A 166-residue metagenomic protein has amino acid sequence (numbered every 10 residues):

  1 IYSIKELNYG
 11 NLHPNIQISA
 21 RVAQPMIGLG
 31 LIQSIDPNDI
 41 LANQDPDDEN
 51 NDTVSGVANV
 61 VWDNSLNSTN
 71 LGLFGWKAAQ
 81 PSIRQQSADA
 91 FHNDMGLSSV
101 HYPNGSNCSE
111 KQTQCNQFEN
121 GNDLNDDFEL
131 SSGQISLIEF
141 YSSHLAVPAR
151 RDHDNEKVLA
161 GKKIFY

Functional and structural regions predicted by a protein language model:
I1-Y166: Periplasmic c-type cytochrome electron-transfer domains
